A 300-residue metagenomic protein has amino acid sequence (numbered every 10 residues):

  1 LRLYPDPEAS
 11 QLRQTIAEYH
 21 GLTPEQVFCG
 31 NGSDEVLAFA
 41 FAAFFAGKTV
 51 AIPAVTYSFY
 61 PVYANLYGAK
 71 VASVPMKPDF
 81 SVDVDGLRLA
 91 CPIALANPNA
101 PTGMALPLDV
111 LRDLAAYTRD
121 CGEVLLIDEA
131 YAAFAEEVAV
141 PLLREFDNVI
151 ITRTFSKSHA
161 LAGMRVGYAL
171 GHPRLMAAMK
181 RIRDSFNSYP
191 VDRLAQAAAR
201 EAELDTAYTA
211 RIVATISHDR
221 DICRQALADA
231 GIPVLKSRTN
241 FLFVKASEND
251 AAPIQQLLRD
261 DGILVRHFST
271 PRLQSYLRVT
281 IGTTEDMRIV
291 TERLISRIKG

Functional and structural regions predicted by a protein language model:
L1-D34, F39: N-terminal small-domain helix-loop-helix segment of the aminotransferase-like
R2, S10, A43-A96, A116: PLP-dependent aminotransferase-like
E8, N148-A228, I232-L235: PLP-dependent aminotransferase class I/II
T23-V27, K48, G122, E129 (+2 more regions): Short acidic capping loops at alpha-helix termini that bridge into adjacent secondary structure
S73-P75, P92-N99, L125-I127, L235-R238: Short beta-strands and strand-loop turn motifs
D79-L89, P101-L161, P173-L175: Active-site pre-lysine segment of PLP-dependent enzymes
P107-D109, Q256-D261, R266, T270-G300: PLP-dependent enzyme catalytic core of the Aspartate aminotransferase-like
I216-S217, D229-D261, L277: Conserved PLP-binding catalytic core of the aspartate aminotransferase-like
